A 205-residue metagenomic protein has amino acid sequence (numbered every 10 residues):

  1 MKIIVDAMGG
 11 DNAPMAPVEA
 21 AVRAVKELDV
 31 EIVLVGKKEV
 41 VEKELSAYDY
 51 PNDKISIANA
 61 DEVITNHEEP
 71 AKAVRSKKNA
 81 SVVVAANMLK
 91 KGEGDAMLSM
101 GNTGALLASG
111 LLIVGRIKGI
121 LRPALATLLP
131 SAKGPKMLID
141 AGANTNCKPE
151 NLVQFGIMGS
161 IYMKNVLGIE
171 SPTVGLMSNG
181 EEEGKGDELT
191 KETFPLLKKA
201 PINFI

Functional and structural regions predicted by a protein language model:
M1-E42: N-terminal phosphate-binding or glycine-rich loops at protein starts, especially the Walker A/P-loop of NTPases
D6, V35-G36, A58, S99-G101 (+3 more regions): Short beta-strand segments
M8-G9, E62-V63, N102-G104, E181-E182: Short glycine-rich anion-binding loops that position phosphate/pyrophosphate groups of nucleotides and phosphorylated
N12-P17, N79-G92, A96-G110, L121-A126 (+3 more regions): Short glycine/serine/threonine-rich phosphate/pyrophosphate-binding segments that cradle anionic phosphate groups
M15, E31-V33, K38-E39, T145-I205: Glycine-rich phosphate/diphosphate-binding loop of Rossmann-like nucleotide-binding domains
V25-D29, L45-K54, L167, L197-I202: Short helix-capping segments at alpha-helix termini
Y50-G94: Phosphate/nucleotide-donor binding subsite
A108-G142, A200-I205: Short, acidic/small-residue loops that bind anionic groups at enzyme active sites
